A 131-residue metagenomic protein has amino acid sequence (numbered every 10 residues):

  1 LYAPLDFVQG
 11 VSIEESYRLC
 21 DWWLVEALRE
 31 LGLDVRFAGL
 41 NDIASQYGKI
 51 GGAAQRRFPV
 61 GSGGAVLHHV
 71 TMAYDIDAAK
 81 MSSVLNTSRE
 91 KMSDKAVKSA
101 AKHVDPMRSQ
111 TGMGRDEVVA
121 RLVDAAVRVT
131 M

Functional and structural regions predicted by a protein language model:
L1-A3: Active-site-adjacent structural patch at catalytic or cofactor/ligand-binding sites
D6, V11, E15-Y17, D21-V35 (+1 more regions): Long, positively charged amphipathic alpha-helical accessory segments at protein N-termini or as interdomain linkers
R36-F58: Beta-rich nucleic-acid/ligand-interaction surfaces
